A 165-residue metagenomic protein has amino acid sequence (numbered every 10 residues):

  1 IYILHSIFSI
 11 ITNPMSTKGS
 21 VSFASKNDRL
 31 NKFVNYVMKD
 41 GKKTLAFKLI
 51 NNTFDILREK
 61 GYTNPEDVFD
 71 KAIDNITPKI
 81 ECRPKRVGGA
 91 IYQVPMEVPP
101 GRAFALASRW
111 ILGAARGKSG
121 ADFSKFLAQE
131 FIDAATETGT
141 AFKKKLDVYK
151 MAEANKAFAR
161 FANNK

Functional and structural regions predicted by a protein language model:
I1-P14: Short, Lys/Arg-enriched N-terminal segments with co-localized hydrophobic residues within the first ~10-30 amino acids
I11-D40, T44-F47, N51-K165: Strongly charged
